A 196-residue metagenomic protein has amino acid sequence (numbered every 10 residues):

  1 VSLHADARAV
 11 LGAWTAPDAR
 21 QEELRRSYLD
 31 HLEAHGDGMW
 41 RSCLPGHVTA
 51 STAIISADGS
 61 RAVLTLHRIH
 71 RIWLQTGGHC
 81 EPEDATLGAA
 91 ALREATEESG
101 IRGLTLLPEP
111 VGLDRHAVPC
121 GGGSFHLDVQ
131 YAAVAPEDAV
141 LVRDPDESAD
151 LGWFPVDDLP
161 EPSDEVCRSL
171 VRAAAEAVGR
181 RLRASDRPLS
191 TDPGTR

Functional and structural regions predicted by a protein language model:
V1-A7, A174-R196: Actinobacteria-biased recognition of intrinsically disordered, low-complexity terminal regions
A13-S51: Acidic, metal-coordinating catalytic segment for phosphate/diphosphate chemistry, firing primarily on the Nudix
H47, H67, H79, E97 (+2 more regions): Histidine-centered active-site/metal-ligand motif
A50, S60, L127-V129, A149: Change "...and in nucleic-acid phosphodiester-cleaving endonucleases..." to "...and in nucleic-acid processing enzymes
S60-E97, I101, D157, R196: Conserved Nudix-box catalytic region and its N-terminal flanking loop in Nudix hydrolases and closely related
G100-A139: Active-site segment of metal-dependent pyrophosphate-handling enzymes, primarily the Nudix hydrolase catalytic core
L141-A173: NUDIX/MutT-family hydrolases
